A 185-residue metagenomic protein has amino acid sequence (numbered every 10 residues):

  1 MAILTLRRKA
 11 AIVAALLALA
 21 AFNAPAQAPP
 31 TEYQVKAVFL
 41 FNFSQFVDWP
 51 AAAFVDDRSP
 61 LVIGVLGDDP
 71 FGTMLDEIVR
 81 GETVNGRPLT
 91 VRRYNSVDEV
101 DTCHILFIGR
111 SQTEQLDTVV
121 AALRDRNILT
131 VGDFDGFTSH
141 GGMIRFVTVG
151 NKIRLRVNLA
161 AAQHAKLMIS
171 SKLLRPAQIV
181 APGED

Functional and structural regions predicted by a protein language model:
A2-D185: Short hydrophobic alpha-helices and adjacent helix-cap/hinge residues
